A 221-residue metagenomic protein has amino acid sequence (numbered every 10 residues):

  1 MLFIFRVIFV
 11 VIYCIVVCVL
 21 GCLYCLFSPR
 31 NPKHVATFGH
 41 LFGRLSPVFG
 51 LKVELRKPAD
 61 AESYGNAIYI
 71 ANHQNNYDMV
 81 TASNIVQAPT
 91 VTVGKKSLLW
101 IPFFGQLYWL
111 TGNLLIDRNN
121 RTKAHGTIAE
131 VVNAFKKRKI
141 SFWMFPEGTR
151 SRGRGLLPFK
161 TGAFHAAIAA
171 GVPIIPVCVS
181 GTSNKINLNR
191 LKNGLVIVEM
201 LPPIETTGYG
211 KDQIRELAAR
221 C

Functional and structural regions predicted by a protein language model:
M1-L26, T37, A59-E62, K137 (+1 more regions): Membrane-interfacial terminal anchoring regions of lipid-handling membrane enzymes
C14-P29, K33-V35, V48-F49, A61-R121: Catalytic core of membrane glycerolipid acyltransferases/transacylases, capturing the structured, soluble-facing
V48-R56, H125-G126, S180-S183: Short gly/ser/thr-rich secondary-structure transition/capping motifs
L55, Y69, T92, V198-M200: Generic preference for hydrophobic
N66-I68, K139-F145: Residue-level preference for the first positions of well-ordered beta-strands
H73-N75, E147-S151: Short glycine-rich anion-binding loops that position phosphate/pyrophosphate groups of nucleotides and phosphorylated
F103-Q106, S141-W143, R152-E216: A cross-family acyltransferase "interaction/gating" segment
I116, R121-N133: Anionic-ligand binding region
